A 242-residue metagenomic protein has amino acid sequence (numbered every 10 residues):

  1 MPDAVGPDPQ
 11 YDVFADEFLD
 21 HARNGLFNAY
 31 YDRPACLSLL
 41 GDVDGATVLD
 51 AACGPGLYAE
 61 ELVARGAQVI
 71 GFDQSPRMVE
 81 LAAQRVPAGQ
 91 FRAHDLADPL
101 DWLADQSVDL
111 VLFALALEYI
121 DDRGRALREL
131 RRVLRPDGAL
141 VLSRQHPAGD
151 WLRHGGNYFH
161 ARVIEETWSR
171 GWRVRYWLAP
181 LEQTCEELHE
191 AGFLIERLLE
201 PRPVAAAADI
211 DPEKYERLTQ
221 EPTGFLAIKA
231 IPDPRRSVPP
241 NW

Functional and structural regions predicted by a protein language model:
M1-D44, L57, E61, M78-L81: Conserved class I S-adenosyl-L-methionine
L49-A51, P55-P99: Class I SAM-dependent methyltransferase SAM/SAH-binding core
D101-V111: A short acidic, Gly/Pro-enriched loop at the edge of an enzyme's catalytic core that lines a small-molecule cofactor
L110-R123: A short SAM/SAH-binding and catalytic strip from SAM-dependent methyltransferases
G124-A139: A short glycine-rich, Lys/Arg-flanked "PGG" loop and its adjoining helix->strand segment in the class I
A139-T167: Conserved class I S-adenosyl-L-methionine
R175-L198: Short alpha-helix
A191-F193, R197-V204, I210-W242: C-terminal lobe and adjacent flexible extensions of AdoMet/dcAdoMet transferase-like proteins
